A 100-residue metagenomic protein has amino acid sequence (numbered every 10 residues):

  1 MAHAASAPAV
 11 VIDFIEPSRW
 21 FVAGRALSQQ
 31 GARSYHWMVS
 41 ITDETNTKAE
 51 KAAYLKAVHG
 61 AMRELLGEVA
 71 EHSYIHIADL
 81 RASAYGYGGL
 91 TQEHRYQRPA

Functional and structural regions predicted by a protein language model:
M1-A100: A domain-level signal for the structural core that forms small-molecule/cofactor-binding pockets and catalytic centers
